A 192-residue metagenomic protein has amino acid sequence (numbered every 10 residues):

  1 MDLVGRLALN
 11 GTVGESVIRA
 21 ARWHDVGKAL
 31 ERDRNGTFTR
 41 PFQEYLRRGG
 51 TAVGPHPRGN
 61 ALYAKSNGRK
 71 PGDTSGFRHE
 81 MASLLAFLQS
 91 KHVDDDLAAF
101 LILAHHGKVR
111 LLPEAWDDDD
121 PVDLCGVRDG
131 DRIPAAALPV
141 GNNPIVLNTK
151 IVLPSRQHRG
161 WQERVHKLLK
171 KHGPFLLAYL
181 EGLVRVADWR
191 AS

Functional and structural regions predicted by a protein language model:
G5-S192: Divalent metal-dependent catalytic cores for phosphoryl transfer on phosphate-bearing substrates
